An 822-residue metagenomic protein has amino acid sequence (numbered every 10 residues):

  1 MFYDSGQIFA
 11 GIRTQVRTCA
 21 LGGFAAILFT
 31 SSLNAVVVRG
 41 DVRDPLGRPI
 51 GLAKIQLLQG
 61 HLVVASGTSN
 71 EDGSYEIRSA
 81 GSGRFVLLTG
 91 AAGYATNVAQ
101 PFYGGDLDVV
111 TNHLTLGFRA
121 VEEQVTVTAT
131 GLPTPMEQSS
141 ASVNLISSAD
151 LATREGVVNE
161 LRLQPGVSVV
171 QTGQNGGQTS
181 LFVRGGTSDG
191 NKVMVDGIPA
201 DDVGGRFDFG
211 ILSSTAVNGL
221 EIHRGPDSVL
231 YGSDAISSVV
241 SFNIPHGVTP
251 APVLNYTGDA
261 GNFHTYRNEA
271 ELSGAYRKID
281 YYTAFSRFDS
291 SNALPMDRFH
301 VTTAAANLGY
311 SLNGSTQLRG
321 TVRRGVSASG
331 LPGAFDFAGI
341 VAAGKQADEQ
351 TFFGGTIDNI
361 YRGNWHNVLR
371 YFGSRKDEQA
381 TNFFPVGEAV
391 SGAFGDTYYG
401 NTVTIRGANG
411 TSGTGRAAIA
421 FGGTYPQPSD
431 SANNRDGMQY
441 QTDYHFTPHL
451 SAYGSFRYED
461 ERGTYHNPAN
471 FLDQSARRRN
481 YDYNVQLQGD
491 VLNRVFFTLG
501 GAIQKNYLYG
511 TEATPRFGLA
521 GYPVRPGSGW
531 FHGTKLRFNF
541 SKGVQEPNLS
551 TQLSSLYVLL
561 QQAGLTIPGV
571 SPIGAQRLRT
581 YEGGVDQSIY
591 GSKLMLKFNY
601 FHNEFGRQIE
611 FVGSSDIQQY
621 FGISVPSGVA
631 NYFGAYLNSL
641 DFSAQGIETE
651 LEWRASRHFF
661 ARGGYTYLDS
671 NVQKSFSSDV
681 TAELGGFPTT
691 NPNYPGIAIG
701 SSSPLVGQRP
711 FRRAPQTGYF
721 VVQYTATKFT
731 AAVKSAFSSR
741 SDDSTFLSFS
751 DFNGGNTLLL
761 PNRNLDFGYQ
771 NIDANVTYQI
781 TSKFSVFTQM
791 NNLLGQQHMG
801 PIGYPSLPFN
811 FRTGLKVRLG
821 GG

Functional and structural regions predicted by a protein language model:
Q56, G90-Y94, G105-D150, V158 (+2 more regions): Short, acidic, small-residue-rich periplasmic hinge/interaction motif at the N-terminus of Gram-negative outer-membrane
N112-L114, V157-E160, G177-F182, M194 (+4 more regions): N-terminal periplasmic accessory domains that precede and gate Gram-negative outer-membrane beta-barrel machines
V158-P199: Extracytoplasmic beta-strand/coil segments of soluble accessory domains associated with Gram-negative outer-membrane
I198-G225, A306: Short acidic/polar hinge/loop motifs at secondary-structure boundaries that mediate gating or recognition
N262-D289, L294-S329, A342-S374, Q439 (+1 more regions): Transmembrane beta-barrel wall of Gram-negative outer-membrane proteins
I279, N364-N382, G463, Y522 (+7 more regions): Membrane-embedded beta-barrel scaffold of Gram-negative outer-membrane proteins
G309-S311, Q346, G707-G822: Conserved C-terminal beta-signal and adjacent last beta-strands/turns of outer-membrane beta-barrel proteins
D490-F497, H602-E604, I623-L747, S785 (+2 more regions): Gram-negative outer-membrane beta-barrel transporters
